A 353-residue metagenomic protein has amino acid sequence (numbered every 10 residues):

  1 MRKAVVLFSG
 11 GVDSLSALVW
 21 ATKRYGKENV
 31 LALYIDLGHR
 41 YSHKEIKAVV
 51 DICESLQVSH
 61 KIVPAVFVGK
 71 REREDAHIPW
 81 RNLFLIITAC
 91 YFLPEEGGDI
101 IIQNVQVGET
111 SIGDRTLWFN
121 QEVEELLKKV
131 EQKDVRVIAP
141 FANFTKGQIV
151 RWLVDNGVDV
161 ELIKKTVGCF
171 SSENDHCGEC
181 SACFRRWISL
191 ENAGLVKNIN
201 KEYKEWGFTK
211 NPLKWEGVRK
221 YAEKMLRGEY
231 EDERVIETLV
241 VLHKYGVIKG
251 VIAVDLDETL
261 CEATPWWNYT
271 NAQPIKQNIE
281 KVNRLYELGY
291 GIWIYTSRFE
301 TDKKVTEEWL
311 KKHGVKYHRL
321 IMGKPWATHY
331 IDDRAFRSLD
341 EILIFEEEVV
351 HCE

Functional and structural regions predicted by a protein language model:
M1-Y245: Nucleotide-activated chemistry modules centered on ATP-dependent adenylation/adenylyltransferase
I248-E353: HAD-like aspartate-dependent phosphatase fold
